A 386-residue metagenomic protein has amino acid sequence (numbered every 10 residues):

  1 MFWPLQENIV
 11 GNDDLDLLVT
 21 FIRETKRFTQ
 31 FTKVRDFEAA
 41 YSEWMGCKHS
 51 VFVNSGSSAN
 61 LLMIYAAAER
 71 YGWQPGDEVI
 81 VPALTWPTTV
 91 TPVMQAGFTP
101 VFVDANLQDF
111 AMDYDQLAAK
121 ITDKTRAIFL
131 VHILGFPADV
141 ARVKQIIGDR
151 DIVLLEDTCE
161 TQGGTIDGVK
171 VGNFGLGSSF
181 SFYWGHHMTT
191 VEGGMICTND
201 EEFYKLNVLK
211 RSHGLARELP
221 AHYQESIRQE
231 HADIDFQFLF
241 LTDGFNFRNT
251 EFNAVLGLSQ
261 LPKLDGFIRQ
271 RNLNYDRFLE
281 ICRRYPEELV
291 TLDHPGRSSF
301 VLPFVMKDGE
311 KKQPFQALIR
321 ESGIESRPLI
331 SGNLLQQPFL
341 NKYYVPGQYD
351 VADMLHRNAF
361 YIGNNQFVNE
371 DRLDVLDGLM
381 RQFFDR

Functional and structural regions predicted by a protein language model:
M1-Q74, Q95, R357, N369-R386: Conserved PLP-binding active-site segment in aminotransferase class I/II-type PLP enzymes
L18-V19, Y41, A59, V79 (+16 more regions): Generic structural signal for small/hydrophobic residues in well-ordered secondary structure, especially within
I64-I121, A127: Conserved PLP-anchoring active-site segment centered on the Schiff-base-forming lysine
Q108-T190, M195-K205: Active-site phosphate-binding strand-loop segment of PLP-dependent enzymes
T161, D167-G175, D233-L241, L329-V375: Active-site-adjacent capping/gating segments
T161-D167, F174-V301: Active-site region of PLP-dependent enzymes
H213-Q229, R277-I281, F315-Q348, M354-F360 (+1 more regions): Conserved PLP cofactor-binding pocket of PLP-dependent enzymes
G309-F315, N369-D374: Short, conserved charged micro-motifs
